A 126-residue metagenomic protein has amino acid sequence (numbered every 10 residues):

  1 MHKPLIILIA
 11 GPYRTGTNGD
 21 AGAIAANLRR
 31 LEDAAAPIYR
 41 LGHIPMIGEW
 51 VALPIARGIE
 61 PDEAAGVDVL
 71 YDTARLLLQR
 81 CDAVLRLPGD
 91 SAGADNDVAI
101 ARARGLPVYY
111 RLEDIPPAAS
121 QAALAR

Functional and structural regions predicted by a protein language model:
M1-R126: Conserved catalytic or regulatory cores that recognize and/or transform ribose-phosphate-containing ligands
